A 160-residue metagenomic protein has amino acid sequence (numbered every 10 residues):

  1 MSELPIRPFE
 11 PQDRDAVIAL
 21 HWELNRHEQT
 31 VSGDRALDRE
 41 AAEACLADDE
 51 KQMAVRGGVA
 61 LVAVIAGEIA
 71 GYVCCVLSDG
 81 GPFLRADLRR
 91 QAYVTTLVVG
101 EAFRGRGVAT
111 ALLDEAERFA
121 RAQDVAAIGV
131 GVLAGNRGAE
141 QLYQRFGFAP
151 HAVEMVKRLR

Functional and structural regions predicted by a protein language model:
M1-D15: Conserved N-terminal entry element of GNAT/NAT acetyltransferase domains
N25-D48: Conserved GNAT-fold acetyl-CoA-binding loop/helix
A47-V62, Y93: A short helix-loop-beta-strand connector motif used in the catalytic cores of GNAT acetyltransferases and, in some
V62, E68-L77, Y93, V98: Conserved beta-strand in the GNAT
F103, G107-E115: Conserved acetyl-CoA pyrophosphate-binding loop and the N-cap/start of the following alpha-helix in GNAT-like
T110, A134-A152: Conserved active-site alpha-helix within GNAT-family acetyltransferase domains
E115, G129-A139, V156-R160: Conserved beta-strand-loop-alpha-helix junction that forms the acyl-donor binding cleft
A120-G131: Conserved GNAT acetyl-CoA-binding A-motif
